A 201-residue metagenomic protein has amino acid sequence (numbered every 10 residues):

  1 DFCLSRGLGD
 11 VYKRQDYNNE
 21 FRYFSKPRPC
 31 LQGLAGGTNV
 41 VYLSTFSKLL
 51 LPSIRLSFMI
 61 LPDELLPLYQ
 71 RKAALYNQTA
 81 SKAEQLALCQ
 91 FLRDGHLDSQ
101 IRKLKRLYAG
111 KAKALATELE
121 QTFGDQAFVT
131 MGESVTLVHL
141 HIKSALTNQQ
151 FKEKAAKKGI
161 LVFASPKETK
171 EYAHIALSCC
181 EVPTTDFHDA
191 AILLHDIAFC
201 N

Functional and structural regions predicted by a protein language model:
D1-Y12: Single conserved hydrophobic/aromatic residue that forms the stacking wall/gate of nucleotide- or nucleobase-binding
D10-C30: Conserved PLP phosphate-binding loop immediately N-terminal to the Schiff-base lysine helix in PLP-dependent enzymes
G33-L68: Active-site PLP attachment segment
L61, H139-A145, L161-F199: Conserved PLP-binding active-site segment of the aspartate aminotransferase-like
Y69-Y76, D94-A116: Structural signature of PLP-dependent enzymes
L86-R93: Helix-loop "lid/cap" segments that line or gate small-molecule binding pockets
C89, K105-A116, Q126-H141, K154 (+1 more regions): Conserved glycine-rich beta-strand-loop-beta hairpin in the small C-terminal domain of fold type I
